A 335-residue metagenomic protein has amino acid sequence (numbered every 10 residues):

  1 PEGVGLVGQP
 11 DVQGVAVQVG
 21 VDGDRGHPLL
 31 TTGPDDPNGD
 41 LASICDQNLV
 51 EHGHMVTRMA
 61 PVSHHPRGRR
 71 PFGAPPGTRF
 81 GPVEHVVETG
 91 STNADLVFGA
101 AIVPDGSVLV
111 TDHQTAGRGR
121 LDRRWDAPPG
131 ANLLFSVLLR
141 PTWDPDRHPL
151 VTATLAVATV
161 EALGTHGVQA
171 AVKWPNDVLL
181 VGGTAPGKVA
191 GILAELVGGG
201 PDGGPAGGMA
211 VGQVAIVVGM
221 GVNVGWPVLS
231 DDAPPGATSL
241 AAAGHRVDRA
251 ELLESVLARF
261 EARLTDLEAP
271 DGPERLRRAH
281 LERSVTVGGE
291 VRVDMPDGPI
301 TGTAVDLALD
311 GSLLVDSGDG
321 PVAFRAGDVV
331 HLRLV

Functional and structural regions predicted by a protein language model:
P1-M55: Conserved, typically small/hydrophobic "pivot" residues
P10-V19, R79-V83, R263-T265: Short, basic, glycine/proline-bearing loop/turn elements
V50, G90-A94, V247-D248: A short acidic, often aromatic-flanked loop/helix-cap motif at beta-alpha or helix-coil junctions that lines enzyme
T57-V168, T184-P186, A190-G191, D202-P205: N-terminal lobe of the biotin/lipoate ligase/transferase fold
A60-H64, G68, P145, P149 (+2 more regions): Long, positively charged amphipathic alpha-helical accessory segments at protein N-termini or as interdomain linkers
L180-V181: Catalytic core of nucleotidyl cyclases, primarily class III adenylyl/guanylyl cyclases
